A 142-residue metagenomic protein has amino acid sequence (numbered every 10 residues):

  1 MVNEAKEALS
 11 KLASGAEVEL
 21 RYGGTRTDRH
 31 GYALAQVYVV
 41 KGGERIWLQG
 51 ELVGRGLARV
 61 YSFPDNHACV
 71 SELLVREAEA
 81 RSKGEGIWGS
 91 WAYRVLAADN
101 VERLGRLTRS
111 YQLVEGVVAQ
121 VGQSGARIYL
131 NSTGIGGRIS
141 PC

Functional and structural regions predicted by a protein language model:
M1-C142: Small beta-barrel nucleic-acid-binding modules, primarily SNase/OB-fold domains and secondarily Tudor-like barrels
